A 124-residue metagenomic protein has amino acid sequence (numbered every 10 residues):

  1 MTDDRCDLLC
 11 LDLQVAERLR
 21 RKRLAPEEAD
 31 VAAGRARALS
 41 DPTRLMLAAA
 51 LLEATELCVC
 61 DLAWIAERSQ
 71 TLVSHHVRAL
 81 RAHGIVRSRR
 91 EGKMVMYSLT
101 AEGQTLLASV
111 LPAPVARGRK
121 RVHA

Functional and structural regions predicted by a protein language model:
M1-V31, E53, S98-A124: Amphipathic alpha-helical dimerization/coiled-coil segments that flank or bridge DNA-binding/regulatory modules
C6, C58-C60, H83: Functionally engaged cysteine thiol sites
P26-S69, V95-E102: N-terminal helix-turn-helix DNA-binding core of bacterial DNA-binding proteins
I65-A66, V86-S88, S109: Alpha-helical interaction segments
V77-R78: Short, hydrophobic-biased segments on the C-terminal half of alpha helices that form "recognition helices"
R81-E91, S98: Beta-hairpin "wing" of winged helix-turn-helix
